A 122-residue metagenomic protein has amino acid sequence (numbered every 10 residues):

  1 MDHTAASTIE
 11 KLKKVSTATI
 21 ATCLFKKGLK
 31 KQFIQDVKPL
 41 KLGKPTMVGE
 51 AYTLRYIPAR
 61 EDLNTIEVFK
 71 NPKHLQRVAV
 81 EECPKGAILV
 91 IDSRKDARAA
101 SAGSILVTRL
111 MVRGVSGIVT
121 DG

Functional and structural regions predicted by a protein language model:
A6-H74: N-terminal low-complexity or amphipathic/hydrophobic leaders
V78-T120: Extracellular/luminal Protease-associated
